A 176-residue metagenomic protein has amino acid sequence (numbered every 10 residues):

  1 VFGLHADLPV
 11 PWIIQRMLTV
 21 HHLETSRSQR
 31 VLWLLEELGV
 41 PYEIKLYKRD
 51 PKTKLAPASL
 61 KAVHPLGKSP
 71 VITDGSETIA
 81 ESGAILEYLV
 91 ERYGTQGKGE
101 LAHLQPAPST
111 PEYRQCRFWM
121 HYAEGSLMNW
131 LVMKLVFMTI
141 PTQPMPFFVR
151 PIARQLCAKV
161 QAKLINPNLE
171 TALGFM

Functional and structural regions predicted by a protein language model:
V1-R16: Short, Lys/Arg-enriched N-terminal segments with co-localized hydrophobic residues within the first ~10-30 amino acids
W12, R16-K159: GST-like domain detector, emphasizing the conserved glutathione-binding G-site in the N-terminal thioredoxin-like
V160-M176: Amphipathic alpha-helical packing segments from all-alpha helical-bundle domains
